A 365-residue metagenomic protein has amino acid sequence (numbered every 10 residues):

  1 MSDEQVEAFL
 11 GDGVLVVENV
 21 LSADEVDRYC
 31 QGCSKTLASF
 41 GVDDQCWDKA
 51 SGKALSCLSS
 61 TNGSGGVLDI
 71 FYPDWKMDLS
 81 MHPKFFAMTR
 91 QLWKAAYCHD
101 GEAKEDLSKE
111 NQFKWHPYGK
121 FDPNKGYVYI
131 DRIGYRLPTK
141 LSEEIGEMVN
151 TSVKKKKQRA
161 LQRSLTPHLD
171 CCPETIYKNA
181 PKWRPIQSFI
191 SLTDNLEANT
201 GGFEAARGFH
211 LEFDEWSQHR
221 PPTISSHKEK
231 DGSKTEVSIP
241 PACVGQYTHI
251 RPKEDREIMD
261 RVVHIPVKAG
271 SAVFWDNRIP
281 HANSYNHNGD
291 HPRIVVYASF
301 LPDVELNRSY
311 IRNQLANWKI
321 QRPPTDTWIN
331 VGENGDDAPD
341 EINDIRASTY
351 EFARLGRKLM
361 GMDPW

Functional and structural regions predicted by a protein language model:
M1-G11, E18-E174: Non-heme Fe(II)-dependent double-stranded beta-helix
A8, H264-P266: Residue-level "contact hotspot" at macromolecular interaction interfaces
V14-V16, Q187-S191, V262-H264, A272-F274 (+1 more regions): Conserved hydrophobic/aromatic beta-strand scaffold that supports enzyme active sites
L21-D24, Y135, K140, S191 (+5 more regions): Short, solvent-exposed loop/turn segments at secondary-structure junctions
D27, L79-A87, K182-I186, K268 (+1 more regions): A structural signal for well-ordered alpha-helical segments within the folded catalytic domains of diverse enzymes
W75, S108-N111, N124, Y129-D131 (+4 more regions): Residues that flank catalytic or metal-binding motifs in active/ligand-binding sites
E144-E257, V262, N307-N313: Catalytic core of non-heme Fe(II) oxygenases with the double-stranded beta-helix
E204, Q218-V237, T248-P252, A269-F274 (+1 more regions): Non-heme Fe(II)/2-oxoglutarate
